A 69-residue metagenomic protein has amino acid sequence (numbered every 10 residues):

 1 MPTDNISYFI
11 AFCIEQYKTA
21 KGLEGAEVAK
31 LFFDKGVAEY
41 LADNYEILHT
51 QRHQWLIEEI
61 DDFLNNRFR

Functional and structural regions predicted by a protein language model:
M1-R69: C-terminal alpha-helical interaction appendages
